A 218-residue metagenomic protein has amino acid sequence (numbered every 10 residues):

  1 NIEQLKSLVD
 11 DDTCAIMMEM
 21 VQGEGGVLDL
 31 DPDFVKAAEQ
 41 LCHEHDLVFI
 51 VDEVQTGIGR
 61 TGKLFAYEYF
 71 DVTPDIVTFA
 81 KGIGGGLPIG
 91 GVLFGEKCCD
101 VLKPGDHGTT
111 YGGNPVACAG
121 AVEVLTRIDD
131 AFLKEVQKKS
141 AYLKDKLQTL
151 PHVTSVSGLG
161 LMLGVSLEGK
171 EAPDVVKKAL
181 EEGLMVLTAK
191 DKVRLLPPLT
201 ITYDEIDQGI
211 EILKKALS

Functional and structural regions predicted by a protein language model:
N1-S218: Conserved N-terminal phosphate-binding loop of PLP-dependent enzymes in the Aspartate aminotransferase
